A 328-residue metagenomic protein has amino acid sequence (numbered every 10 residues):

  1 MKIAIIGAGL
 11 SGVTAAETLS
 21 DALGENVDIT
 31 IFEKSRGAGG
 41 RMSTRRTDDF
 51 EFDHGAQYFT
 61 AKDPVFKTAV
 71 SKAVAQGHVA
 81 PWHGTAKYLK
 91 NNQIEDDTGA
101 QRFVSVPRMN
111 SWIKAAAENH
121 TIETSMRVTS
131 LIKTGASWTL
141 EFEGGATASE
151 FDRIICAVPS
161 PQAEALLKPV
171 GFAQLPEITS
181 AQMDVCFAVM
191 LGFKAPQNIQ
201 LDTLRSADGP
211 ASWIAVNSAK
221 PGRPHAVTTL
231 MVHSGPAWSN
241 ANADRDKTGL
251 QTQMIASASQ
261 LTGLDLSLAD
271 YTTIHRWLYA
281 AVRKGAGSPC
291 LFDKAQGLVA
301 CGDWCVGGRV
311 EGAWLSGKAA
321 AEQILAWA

Functional and structural regions predicted by a protein language model:
A4-I6, F32, V128, S149-A163 (+1 more regions): Short hydrophobic core segments
I6, T18-T47: Glycine-rich FAD pyrophosphate-binding loop
G39, T147-D202, L264-S267: Central helical "cap/lid" subdomain
S43-A86: N-terminal FAD cofactor-binding segment of flavoenzymes
Y58-F66, Q93-A115, D244-Q253: Short beta-strand to alpha-helix junction loop
T124-T139: A conserved short coil-to-beta-strand element within the FAD-binding core of flavoproteins
M190-N242, G249, Q253-T262: Active-site substrate-recognition segment that forms the wall of the catalytic cavity or substrate channel
T252-I255, S259-Q296: Flavin (FAD/FMN) cofactor-binding core of flavoprotein oxidoreductases
